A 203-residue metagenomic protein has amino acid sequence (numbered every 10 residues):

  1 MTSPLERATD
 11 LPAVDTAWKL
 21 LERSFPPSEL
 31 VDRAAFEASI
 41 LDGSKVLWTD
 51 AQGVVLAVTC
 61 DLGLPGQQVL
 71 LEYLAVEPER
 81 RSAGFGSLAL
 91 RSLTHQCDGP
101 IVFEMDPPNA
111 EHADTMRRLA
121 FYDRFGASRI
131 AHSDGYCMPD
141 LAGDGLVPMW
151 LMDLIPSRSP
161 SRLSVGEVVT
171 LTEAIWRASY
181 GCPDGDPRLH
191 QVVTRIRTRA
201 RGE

Functional and structural regions predicted by a protein language model:
M1-A35, L171-G181: Short amphipathic alpha-helix that is part of the acyltransferase structural core
S24-P78: A conserved beta-strand-loop-helix scaffold within acyl/acetyltransferase catalytic domains
V76, S82-Q96: Conserved acetyl-CoA-binding loop-helix of GNAT-fold acetyltransferases
Q96-A113: Conserved GNAT acetyl-CoA-binding A-motif
T115, G135-V193: C-terminal "cap" of GNAT-fold acetyltransferases
L119, D123-G143: Conserved catalytic-core motifs of GNAT/GCN5-like acyltransferases
Q191-E203: C-terminal lobe and adjacent flexible extensions of AdoMet/dcAdoMet transferase-like proteins
